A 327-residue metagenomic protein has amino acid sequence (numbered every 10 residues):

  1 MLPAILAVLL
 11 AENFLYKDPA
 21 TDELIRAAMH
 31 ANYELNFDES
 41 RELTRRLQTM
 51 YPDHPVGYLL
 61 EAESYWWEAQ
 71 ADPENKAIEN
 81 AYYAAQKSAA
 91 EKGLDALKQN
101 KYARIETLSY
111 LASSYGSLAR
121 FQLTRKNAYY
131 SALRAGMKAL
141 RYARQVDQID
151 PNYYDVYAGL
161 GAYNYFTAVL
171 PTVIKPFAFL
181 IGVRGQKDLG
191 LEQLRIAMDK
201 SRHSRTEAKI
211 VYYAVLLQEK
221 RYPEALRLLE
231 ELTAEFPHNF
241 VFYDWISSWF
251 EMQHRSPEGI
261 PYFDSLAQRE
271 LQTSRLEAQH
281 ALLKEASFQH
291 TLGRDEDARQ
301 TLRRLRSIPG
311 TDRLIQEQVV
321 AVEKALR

Functional and structural regions predicted by a protein language model:
N13-L15, R46-P52, F179-R184, M198-R202 (+3 more regions): Solenoid-like repeat scaffolds
P19-E23, A31-L43, D53, E61-N152 (+2 more regions): Short coil/linker segments at helix-helix boundaries
G57, T107, V156, E207-A208 (+4 more regions): TPR alpha-solenoid repeat register
W67, S117, F166, Q218 (+3 more regions): Register position in tetratricopeptide repeats
A135-K138, R184-E192, K220-R227, R255-P261 (+1 more regions): Structural signature of tandem alpha-helical TPR/SEL1-like repeats, specifically the intra-repeat loop/turn
L140, R144, G182-Q186, L191 (+2 more regions): TPR/TPR-like (Sel1-like) alpha-helical repeat modules
S204-K220, V241-R275: Alpha-helical adaptor scaffolds
